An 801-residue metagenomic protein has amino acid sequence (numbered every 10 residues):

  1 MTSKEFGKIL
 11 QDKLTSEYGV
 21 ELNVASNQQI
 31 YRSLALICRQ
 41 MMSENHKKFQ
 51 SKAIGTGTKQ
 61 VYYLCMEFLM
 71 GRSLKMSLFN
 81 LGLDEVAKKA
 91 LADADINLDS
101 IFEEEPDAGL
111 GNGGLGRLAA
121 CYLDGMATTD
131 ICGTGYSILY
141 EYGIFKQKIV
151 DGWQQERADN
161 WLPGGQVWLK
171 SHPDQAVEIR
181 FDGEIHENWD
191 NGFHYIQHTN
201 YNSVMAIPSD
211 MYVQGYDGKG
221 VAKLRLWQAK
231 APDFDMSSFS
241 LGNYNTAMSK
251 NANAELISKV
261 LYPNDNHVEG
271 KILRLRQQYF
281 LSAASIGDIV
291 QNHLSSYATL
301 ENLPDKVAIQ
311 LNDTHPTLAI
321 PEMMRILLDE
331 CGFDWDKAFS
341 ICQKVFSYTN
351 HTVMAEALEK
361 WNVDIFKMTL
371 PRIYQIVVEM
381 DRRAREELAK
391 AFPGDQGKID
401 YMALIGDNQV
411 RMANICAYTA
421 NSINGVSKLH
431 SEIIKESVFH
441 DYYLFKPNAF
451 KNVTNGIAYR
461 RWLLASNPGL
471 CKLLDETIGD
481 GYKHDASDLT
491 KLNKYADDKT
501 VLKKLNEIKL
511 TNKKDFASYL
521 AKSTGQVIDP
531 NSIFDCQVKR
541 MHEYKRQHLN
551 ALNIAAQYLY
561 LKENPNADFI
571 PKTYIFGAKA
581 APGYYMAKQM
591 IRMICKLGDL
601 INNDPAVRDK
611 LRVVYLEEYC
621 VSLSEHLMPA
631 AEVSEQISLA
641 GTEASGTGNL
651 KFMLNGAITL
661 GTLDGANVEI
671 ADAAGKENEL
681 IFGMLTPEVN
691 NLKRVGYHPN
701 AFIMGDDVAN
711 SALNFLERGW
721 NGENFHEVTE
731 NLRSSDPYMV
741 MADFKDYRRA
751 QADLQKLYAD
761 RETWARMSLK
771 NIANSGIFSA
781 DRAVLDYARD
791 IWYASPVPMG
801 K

Functional and structural regions predicted by a protein language model:
M1-K801: A conserved ligand/cofactor-binding region detector
